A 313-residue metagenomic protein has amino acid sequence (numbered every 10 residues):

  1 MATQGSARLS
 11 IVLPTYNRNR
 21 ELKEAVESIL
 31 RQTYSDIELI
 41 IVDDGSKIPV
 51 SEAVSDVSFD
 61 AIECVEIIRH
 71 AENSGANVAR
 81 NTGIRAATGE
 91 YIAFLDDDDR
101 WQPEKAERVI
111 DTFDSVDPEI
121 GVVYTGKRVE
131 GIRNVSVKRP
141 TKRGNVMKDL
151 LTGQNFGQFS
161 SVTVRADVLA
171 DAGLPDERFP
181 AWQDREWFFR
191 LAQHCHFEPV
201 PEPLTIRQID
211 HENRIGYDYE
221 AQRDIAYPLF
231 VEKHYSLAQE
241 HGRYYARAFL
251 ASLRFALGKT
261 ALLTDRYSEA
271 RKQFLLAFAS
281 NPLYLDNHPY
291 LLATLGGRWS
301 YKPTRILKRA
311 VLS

Functional and structural regions predicted by a protein language model:
M1-L30: N-proximal low-complexity "stem/linker" segments adjacent to membrane-targeting elements
V26-R69: Acidic donor-binding segment of Leloir-type glycosyltransferases
I48-P49, D99-T112: Acidic donor-binding/catalytic loop of UDP-sugar-dependent glycosyltransferases, especially processive GT2
F59-E63, A106-V168, A172, Y217-D218: Flexible acidic/His/Gly-enriched loops in nucleotide-sugar-dependent glycosyltransferase catalytic domains
H70-A87: Glycine-rich, basic loop-to-helix element that forms the pyrophosphate-binding segment of sugar-nucleotide handling
I92: Short aromatic/hydrophobic "clamp" motif used to bind/position activated sugar donors
K142-Y227: Conserved nucleotide-sugar donor-binding catalytic segment
D149, P203-H211, G216-G242, L263 (+1 more regions): Catalytic core of nucleotide-sugar-dependent glycosyltransferases
